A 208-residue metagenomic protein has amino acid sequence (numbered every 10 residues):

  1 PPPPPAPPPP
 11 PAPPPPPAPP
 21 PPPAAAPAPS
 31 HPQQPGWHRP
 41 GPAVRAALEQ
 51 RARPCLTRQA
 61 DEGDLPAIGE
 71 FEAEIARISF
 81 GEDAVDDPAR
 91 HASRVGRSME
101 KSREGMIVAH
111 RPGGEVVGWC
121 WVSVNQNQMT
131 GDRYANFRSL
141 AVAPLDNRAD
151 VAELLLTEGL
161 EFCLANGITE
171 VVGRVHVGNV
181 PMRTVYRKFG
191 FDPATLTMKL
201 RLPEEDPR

Functional and structural regions predicted by a protein language model:
C55-E70, G81: A short beta-loop-alpha structural element at the N-terminal edge of CoA-dependent acyl/N-acetyltransferase catalytic
A76-V95: Conserved GNAT-fold acetyl-CoA-binding loop/helix
G96-V108, N136: A short helix-loop-beta-strand connector motif used in the catalytic cores of GNAT acetyltransferases and, in some
V108, E115-V124, A141: Conserved beta-strand in the GNAT
S139-V142, R148-E161, T184, K188: Conserved acetyl-CoA-binding loop-helix of GNAT-fold acetyltransferases
P144-N147, V172-M182, K199-R201: Conserved beta-strand-loop-alpha-helix junction that forms the acyl-donor binding cleft
E153, A165, V177-T195: Conserved active-site alpha-helix within GNAT-family acetyltransferase domains
C163-R174: Conserved GNAT acetyl-CoA-binding A-motif
